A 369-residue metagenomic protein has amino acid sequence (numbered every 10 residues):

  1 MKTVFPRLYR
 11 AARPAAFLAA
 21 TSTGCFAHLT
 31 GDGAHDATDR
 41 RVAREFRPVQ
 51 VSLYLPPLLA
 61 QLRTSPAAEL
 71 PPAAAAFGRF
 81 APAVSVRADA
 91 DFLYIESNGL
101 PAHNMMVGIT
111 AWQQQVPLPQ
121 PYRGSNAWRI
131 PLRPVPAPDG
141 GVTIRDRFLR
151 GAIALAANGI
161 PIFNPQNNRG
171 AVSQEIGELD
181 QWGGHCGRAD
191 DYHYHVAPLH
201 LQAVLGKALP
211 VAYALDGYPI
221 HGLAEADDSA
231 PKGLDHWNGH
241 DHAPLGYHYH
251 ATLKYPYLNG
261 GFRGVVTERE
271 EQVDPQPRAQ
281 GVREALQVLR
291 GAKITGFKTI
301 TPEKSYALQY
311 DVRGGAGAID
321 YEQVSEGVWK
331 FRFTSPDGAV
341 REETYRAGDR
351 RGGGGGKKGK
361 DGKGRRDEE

Functional and structural regions predicted by a protein language model:
T3-A15: Bacterial N-terminal signal peptides that target proteins for export
S22-G24: N-terminal signal peptide c-region/cleavage motif recognized by signal peptidases
F26-V172: Solvent-exposed N-terminal domain segments of exported/luminal and surface proteins
H103-A127, P136-L149, A157-N158, N164 (+7 more regions): Active-site-adjacent core segments of small-molecule enzymes
C186, D190-R313, V324-V328: Domain-length functional cores that host ligand/cofactor binding and catalytic or interaction surfaces in mature
K298-G352: N-terminal accessory interaction module
R350-E369: Disordered, low-complexity segments in secreted/periplasmic proteins that are enriched in proline
